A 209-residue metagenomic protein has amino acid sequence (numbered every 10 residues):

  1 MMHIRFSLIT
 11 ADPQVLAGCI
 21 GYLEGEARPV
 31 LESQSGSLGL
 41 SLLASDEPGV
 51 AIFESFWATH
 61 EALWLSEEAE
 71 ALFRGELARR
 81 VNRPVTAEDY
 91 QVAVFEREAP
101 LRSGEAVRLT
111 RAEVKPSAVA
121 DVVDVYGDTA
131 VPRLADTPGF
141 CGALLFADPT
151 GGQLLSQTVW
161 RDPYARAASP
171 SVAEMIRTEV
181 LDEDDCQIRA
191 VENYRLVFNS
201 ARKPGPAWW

Functional and structural regions predicted by a protein language model:
M1-I52, F56-W209: Short S/T/G/P-rich N-terminal loop/turn motif that feeds into the first structured element of a domain
